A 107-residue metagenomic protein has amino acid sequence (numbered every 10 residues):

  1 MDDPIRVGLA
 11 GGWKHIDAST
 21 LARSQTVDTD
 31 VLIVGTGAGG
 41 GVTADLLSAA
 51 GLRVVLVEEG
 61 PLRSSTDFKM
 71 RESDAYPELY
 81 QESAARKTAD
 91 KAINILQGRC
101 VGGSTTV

Functional and structural regions predicted by a protein language model:
M1-V107: N-terminal redox-cofactor-binding region of secreted/periplasmic oxidoreductases
